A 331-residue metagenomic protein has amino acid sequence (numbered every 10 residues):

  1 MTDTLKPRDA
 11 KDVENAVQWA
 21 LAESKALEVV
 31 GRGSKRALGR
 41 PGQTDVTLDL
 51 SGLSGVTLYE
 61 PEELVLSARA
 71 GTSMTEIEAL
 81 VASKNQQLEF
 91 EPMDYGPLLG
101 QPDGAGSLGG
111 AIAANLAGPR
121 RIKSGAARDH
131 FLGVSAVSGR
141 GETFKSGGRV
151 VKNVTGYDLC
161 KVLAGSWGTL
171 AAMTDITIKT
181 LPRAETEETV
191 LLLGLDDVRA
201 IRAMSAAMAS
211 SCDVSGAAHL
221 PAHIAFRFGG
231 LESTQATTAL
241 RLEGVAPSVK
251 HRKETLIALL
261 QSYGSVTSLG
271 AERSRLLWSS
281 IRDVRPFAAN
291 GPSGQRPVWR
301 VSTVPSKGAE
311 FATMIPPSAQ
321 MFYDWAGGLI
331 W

Functional and structural regions predicted by a protein language model:
M1-L27, L50-P102, I112, L116-R149 (+2 more regions): N-terminal glycine-rich flavin-associated loop
N15, T75-I77, D197-R202, A246-E254 (+1 more regions): Short, conserved charged micro-motifs
A26, D213-A218, S318-F322: A short linear hydrophobic-aromatic micro-motif
V29-K35: Glycine-rich beta-strand-to-loop/alpha-helix junction loops that act as flexible
R36-G42, G229-L231: Short glycine-biased active-site loop of nucleotidyltransferases that positions the nucleotide triphosphate and helps
Q43, S233-Q235, Y323-L329: Short Gly/Ser/Thr- and Asp/Glu-enriched loop/turn motifs at secondary-structure junctions
A113, L132-A288: C-terminal substrate-binding/cap subdomain adjacent to the FAD-binding core in PCMH-type and related FAD-linked
I281-W331: Substrate-recognition/cap regions that form aromatic- and gly/pro-loop-enriched pockets for small-molecule ligands
